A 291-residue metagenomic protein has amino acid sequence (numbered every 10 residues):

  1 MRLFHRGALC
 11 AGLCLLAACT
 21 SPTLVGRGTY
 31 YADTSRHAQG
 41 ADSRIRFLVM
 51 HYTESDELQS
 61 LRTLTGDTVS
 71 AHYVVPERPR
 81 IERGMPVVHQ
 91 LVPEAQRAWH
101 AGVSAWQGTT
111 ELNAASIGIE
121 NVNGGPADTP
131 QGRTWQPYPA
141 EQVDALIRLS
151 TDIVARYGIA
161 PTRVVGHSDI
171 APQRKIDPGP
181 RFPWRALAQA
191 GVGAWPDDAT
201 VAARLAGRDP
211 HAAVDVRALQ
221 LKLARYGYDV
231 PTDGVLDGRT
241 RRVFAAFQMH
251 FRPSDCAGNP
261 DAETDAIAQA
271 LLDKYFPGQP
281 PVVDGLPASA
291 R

Functional and structural regions predicted by a protein language model:
M1-L9: Bacterial N-terminal signal peptides that target proteins for export
R2-L3, D33, A245: Short alpha-helical segments used as structural interaction elements across diverse proteins
A8-L9, E54, I170: Intrinsic structural disorder/low-complexity segments
L15-A18: C-terminal motif of bacterial Sec signal peptides marking the signal peptidase cleavage site
T20-T23, A140-G158, T162, P172-R291: Cell-envelope/ECM-targeting effectors and their regulatory/trafficking segments
P22-A41, R46-A160: Active-site-adjacent loop/helix surface patches within enzyme catalytic domains that shape the substrate-binding cleft
